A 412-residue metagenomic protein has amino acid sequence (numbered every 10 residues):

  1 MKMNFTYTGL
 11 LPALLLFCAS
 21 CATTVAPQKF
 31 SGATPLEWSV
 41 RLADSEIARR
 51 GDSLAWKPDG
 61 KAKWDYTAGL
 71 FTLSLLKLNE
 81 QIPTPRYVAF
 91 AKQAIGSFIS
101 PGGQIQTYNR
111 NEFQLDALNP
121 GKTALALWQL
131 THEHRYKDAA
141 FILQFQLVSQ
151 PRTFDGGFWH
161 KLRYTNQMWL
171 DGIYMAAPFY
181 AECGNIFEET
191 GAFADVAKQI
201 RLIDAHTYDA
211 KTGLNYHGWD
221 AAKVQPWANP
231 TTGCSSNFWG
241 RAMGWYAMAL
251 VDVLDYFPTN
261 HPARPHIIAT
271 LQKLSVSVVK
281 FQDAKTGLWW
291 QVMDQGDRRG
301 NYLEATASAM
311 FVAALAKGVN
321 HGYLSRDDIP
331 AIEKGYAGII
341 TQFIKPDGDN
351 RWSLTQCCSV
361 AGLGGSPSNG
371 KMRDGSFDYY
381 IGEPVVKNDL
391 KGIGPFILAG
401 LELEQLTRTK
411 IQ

Functional and structural regions predicted by a protein language model:
M1-Q28: Bacterial Sec-dependent N-terminal signal peptides
P27, S31-G69, Q81-V88, S97-L115 (+6 more regions): CBM-like carbohydrate-recognition segments
P35-A55, A89-T107, D138-G157, T190 (+4 more regions): Long, well-ordered core segments of solenoidal/helical folds
I82, C183-A194, V253-P265, G318-R326: Inter-helical turn/loop segments and adjacent helix faces that build the functional surface of alpha-helical bundle
P101-G103, R110-A177: Extracytoplasmic mature domains of secreted/periplasmic and thylakoid-lumen proteins
F158-Y164, G218-A222, W289-D297: Short linear capping/connector segments at secondary-structure termini
A247-G296, G300: Oxyanion-binding "anion nests"
